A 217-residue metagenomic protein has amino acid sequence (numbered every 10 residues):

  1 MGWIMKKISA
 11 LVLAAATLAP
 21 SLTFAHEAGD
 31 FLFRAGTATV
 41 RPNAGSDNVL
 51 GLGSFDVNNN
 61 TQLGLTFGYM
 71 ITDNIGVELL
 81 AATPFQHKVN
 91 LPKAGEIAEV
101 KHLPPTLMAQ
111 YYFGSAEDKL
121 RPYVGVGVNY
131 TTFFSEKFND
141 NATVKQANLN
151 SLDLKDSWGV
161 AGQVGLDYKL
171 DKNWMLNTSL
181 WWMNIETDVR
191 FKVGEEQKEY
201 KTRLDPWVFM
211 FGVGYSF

Functional and structural regions predicted by a protein language model:
M1-G29: Cleavable N-terminal export/targeting peptides
H26-F31, T37-N43, T66-N141, P206-F217: Gram-negative (and chloroplast) outer-membrane scaffold detector with strong preference for beta-barrel transmembrane
R34-L63: N-terminal targeting signals for Sec/Tat export/insertion, comprising classic cleavable signal peptides
D47-G53, S135-D153, D188-K201: Solvent-exposed loop segments that connect transmembrane elements
G53-N59, A94-H102, Q146-D156, K198-D205: Replace "Gram-negative outer membrane beta-barrel proteins" with "bacterial and organellar outer membrane beta-barrel
F55-N58, T66-M70, A161, R203: Short secondary-structure boundary/capping segments within folded domains
Q86-K88, E99, D171-F217: Predominantly the C-terminal beta-signal and adjacent terminal strand-loop region of outer-membrane beta-barrel
Y123-G125, T131-L180: A charged, solvent-exposed segment within the mature domains of Sec-exported extracytoplasmic proteins
